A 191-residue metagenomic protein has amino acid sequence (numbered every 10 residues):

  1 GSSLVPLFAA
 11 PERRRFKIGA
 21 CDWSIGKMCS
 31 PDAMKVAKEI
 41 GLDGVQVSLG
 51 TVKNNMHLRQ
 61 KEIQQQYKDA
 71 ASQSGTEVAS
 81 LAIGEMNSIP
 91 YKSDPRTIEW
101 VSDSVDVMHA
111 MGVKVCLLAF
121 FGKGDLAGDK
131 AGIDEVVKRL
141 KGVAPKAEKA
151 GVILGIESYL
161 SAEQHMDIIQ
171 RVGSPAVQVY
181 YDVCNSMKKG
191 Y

Functional and structural regions predicted by a protein language model:
S3-P6, A10, D32-M34, A70-E77 (+2 more regions): Active-site acidic/histidine proton-transfer and metal-coordination neighborhood in alpha/beta enzyme cores
L4-M28, D32-V36: C-terminal segment of N-terminal export signals and the immediately downstream linker at the start of the mature
F16-D22, V45-V47, V78-I83, C116-L118 (+2 more regions): Hydrophobic faces of well-ordered beta-strands that scaffold small-molecule active sites in alpha/beta enzyme cores
S24, L58, I156-Y159: Conserved residues at beta->alpha junctions
K27, A33-M34, K53-H57, N185-Y191: Gly/Pro-rich active-site loop or hairpin
S30, E39, K61-Q65, D134-V137: Short, surface-exposed alpha-helical segments at coil->helix boundaries
L42: N-terminal glycine-rich anion-binding loops that anchor highly charged ligand groups
Q46-S72, F120-G128: Glycine-rich, proline-tolerant flexible connector loops at the mouths of alpha/beta enzymes
